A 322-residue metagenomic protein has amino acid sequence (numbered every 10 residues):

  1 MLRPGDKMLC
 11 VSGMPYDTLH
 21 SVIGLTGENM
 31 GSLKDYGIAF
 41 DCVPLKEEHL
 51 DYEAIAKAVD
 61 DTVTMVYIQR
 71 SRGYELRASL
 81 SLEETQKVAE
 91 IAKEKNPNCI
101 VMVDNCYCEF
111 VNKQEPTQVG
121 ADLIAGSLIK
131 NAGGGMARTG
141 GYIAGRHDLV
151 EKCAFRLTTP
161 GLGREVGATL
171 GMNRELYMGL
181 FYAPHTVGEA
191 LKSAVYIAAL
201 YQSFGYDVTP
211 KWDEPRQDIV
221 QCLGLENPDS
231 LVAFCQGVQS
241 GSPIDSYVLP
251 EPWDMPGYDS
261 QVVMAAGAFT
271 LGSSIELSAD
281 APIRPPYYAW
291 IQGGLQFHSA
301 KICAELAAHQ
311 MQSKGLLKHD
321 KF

Functional and structural regions predicted by a protein language model:
M1-K192, Y201, G205-T209, H298-F322: Conserved PLP-enzyme active-site core in the AAT-like
Q202-F322: Conserved C-terminal alpha-helix-loop-beta "cap" of PLP-dependent enzymes that closes/shapes the active-site mouth
